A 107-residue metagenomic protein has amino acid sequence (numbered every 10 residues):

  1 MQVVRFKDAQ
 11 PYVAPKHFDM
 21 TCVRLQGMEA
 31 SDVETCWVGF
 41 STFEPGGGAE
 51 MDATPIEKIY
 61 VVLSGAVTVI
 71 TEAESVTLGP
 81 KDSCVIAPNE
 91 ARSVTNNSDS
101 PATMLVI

Functional and structural regions predicted by a protein language model:
M1-T35: A short, N-terminal "cap"/entry segment at the start of jelly-roll beta-barrel domains of the cupin/DSBH fold
F18, G47, P55-I56, E74 (+2 more regions): A generic "binding-loop/recognition-motif" signal
R24-Q26, V38-T54: Conserved short histidine dyad/triad with adjacent acidic residue
G39-S41, D82, R92: Hydrophobic/aromatic beta-strand elements that line small-molecule binding cavities or substrate pockets in beta-rich
S41, V85, S100-I107: A short hydrophobic beta-strand segment most commonly corresponding to one strand of the jelly-roll/cupin
A49-M51, V69-I70, I86, R92-D99: Short beta-strand His + acidic residue motifs that chelate non-heme Fe in jelly-roll/DSBH and cupin folds
P55-V67, E72: Glycine- and acidic-residue-biased ligand/ion/polar-headgroup-sensing regions
A73-P88: Short acidic-glycine-tyrosine-enriched beta hairpin
